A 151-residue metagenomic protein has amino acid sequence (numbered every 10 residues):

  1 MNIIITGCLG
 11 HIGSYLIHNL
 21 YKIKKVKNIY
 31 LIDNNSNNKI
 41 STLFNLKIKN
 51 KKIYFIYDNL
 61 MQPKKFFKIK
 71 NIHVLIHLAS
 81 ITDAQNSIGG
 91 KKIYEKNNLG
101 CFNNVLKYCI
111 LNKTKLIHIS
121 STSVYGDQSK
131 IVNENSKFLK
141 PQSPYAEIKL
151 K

Functional and structural regions predicted by a protein language model:
M1-V74: N-terminal Rossmann/SDR dinucleotide-binding element
I17-H18, T42-F44, I88-G90, L106 (+1 more regions): Short amphipathic alpha-helical segments
I40, D83-Q85, Y125-Q128: Helix N-cap/beta-alpha junction loops of NAD(P)-dependent oxidoreductase domains
L75, G89-L116: NAD(P)-cofactor binding segment of oxidoreductase domains
L78-T82, S120-S121: Conserved NAD(P)H cofactor-binding loop of Rossmann-fold oxidoreductase domains
A84-C101, N133-P141: Short alpha-helical oligomerization interface
N98, Y145, K149: Active-site YXXXK catalytic motif of short-chain dehydrogenase/reductase
N103-P144: Conserved Rossmann-fold NAD(P)-dependent oxidoreductase catalytic core, especially the SDR/UDP-sugar
